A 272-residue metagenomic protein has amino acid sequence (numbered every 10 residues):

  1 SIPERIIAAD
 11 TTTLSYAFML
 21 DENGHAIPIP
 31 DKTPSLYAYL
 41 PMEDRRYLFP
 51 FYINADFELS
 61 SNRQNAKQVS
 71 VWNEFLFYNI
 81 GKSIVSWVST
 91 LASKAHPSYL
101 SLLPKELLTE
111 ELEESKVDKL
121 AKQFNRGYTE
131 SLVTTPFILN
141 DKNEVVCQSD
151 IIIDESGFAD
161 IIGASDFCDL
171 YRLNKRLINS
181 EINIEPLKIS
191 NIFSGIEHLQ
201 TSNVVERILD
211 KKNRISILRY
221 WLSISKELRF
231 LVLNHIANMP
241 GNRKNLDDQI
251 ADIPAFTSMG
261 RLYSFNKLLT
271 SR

Functional and structural regions predicted by a protein language model:
S1-R272: GHKL/Bergerat-fold ATPase module
